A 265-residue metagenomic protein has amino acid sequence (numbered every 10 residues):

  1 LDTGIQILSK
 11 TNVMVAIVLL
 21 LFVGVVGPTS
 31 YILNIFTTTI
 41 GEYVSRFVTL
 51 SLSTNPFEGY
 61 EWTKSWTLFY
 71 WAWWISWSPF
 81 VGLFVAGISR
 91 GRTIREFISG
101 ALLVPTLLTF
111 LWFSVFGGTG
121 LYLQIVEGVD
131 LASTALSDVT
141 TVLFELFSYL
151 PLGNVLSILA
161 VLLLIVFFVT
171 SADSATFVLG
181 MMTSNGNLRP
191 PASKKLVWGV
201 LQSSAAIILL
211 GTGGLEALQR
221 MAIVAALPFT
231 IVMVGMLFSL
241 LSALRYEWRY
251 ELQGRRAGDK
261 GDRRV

Functional and structural regions predicted by a protein language model:
L1, V18, W71-L83, A192-I207 (+1 more regions): Transmembrane alpha-helical segments of multi-pass small-molecule transport proteins
L1-R92, S99, V104-I158: Membrane-embedded translocation segments of transport machinery
L8, L102, T176-M182: Re-entrant/interfacial helical elements at transmembrane boundaries that shape and gate the permeation pathway
A16-G27, L108-T119, L159-M181, W198-Q202 (+1 more regions): Hydrophobic alpha-helical segments of multi-pass membrane transport proteins
T93, T170, L179, L218-M221: Hydrophobic, well-ordered secondary-structure elements that form the walls of internal hydrophobic environments
I94-G100, N185-W198: Membrane-interface alpha-helices at helix entry/exit sites of multi-pass transporters
L209-V224: Extracellular/periplasmic helix-loop-helix junctions in multi-pass membrane proteins
Y246-V265: Extramembrane terminal tails and long inter-domain/linker segments of multi-pass membrane proteins
